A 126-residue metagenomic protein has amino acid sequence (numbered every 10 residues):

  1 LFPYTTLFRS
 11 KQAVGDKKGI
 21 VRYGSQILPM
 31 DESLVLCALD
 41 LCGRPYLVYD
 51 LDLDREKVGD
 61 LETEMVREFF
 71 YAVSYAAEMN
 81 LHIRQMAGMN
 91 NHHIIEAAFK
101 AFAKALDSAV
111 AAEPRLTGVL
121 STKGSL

Functional and structural regions predicted by a protein language model:
L1, D40-G43, M86-M89, R115-V119 (+1 more regions): Intrinsically disordered, low-complexity regions
F2-L7: Short, small-residue-biased leader/transition segments that mark boundaries at the very start of proteins
R9-V14, E68-F69: Active-site helix/loop of acyl-thioester processing domains in fatty-acid/polyketide metabolism, spanning hotdog-fold
D16-G24, N80-R84, A109-L120: Flexible, glycine/charged-enriched surface loops at secondary-structure junctions
K18-L36, V119-L126: Glycine/charge-rich, flexible interdomain linkers and switch-proximal surface loops that mediate coupling
S33-L47: Short beta-strand elements
R44-Y49, V58-E113: Mixed-charge, glycine-accented linear interaction segment located at domain edges/termini
Y49-L53, K57, R115-L126: Solvent-exposed, glycine/polar-rich loop segments of beta-barrel outer-membrane systems
